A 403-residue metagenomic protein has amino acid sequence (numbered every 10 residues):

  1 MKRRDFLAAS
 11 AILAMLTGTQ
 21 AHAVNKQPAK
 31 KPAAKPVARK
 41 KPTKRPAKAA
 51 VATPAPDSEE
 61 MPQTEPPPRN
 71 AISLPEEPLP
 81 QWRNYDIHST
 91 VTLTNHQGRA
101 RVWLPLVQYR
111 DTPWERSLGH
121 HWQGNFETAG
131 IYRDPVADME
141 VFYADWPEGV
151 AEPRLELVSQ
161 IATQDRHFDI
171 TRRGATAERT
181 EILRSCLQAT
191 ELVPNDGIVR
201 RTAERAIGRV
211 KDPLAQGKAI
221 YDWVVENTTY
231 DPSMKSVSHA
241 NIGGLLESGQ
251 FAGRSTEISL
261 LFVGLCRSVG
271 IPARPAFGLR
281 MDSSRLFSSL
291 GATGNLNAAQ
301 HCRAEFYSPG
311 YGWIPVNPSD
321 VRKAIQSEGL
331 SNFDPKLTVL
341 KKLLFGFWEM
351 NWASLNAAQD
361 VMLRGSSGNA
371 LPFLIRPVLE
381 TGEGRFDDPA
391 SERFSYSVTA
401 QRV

Functional and structural regions predicted by a protein language model:
D5-A23: N-terminal export signals
N25-A50: Polycationic, low-complexity disordered segments in secreted or periplasmic proteins
K26, K48-H167: Intrinsically disordered, low-complexity N-terminal segments that are enriched in acidic
L106-Q108, S159-I161, G174, F277-L279 (+1 more regions): A mature extracytoplasmic/lumenal domain signature
R154-G249: Acidic low-complexity segments
R209, P213-K218, W223-C302, P309 (+1 more regions): Active-site neighborhood of thiol-dependent amide/isopeptide-bond enzymes
S283-V403: Active-site rim recognition segments
